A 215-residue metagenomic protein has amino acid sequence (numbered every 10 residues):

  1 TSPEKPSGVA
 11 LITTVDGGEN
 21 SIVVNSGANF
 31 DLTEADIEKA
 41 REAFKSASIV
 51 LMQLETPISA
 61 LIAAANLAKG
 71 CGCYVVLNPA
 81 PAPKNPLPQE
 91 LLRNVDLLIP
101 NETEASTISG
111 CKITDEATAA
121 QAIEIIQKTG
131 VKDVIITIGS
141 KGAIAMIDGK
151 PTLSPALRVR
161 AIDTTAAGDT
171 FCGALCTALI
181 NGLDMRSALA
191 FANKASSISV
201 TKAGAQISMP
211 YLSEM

Functional and structural regions predicted by a protein language model:
T1-S48, M215: Conserved N-terminal subdomain of the carbohydrate kinase-like
T1-S7, N78-A80, I125, I135-I138: Beta-strand->loop->alpha-helix junctions that form or flank phosphate-binding loops in nucleotide-handling enzymes
P3, G27-N29, A80-A82, T103-A105 (+1 more regions): Short, acidic/turn-prone active-site loops that include or flank metal/cofactor- and phosphate-binding residues
V9-A10, E19-I22, S48-I49, C73-V75 (+3 more regions): Structural motif
V23, T107-G110, S199: Residues that scaffold the ATP/ADP-binding catalytic core of kinase and kinase-like folds
E42-K45, R93, T129: Structured loop/turn residues at beta-strand edges in well-structured enzyme cores
I49-Q121, S140-A143: Conserved beta-alpha-beta core of the PfkB/ribokinase-like small-molecule kinase fold
K84-N85, Q89, E116-M215: Conserved phosphate-binding/catalytic region of the ribokinase-like
